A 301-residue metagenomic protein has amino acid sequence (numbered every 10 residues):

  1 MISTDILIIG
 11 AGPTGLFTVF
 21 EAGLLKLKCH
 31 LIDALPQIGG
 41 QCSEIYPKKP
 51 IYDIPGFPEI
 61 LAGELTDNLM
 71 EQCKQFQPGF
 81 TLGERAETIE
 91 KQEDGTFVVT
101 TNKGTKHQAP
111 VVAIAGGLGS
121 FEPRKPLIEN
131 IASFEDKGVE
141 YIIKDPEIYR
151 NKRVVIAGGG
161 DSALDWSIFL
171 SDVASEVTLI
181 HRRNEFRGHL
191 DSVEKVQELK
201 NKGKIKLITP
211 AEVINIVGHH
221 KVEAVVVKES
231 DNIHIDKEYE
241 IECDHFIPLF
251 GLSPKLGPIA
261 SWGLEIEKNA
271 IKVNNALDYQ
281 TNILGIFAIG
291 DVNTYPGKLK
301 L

Functional and structural regions predicted by a protein language model:
T4-L31, W166-S171: N-terminal Rossmann-like FAD-binding beta1-loop-alpha1 element of flavoenzymes
I9, G23-E44, T178-F186: Glycine-rich FAD pyrophosphate-binding loop
G10, A115-G117, E122, A157 (+2 more regions): Short, well-ordered coil/turn residues at beta-beta hairpins and beta-strand->alpha-helix junctions within
G12-T14, Q37, S120, G160-S162 (+1 more regions): Residue-level detector of alpha-helix initiation sites
P36-I60, H189-K195: Conserved N-terminal glycine-rich FAD pyrophosphate-binding loop of Rossmann-like flavoproteins
C73-T101, K106-A109, D172-N275: A Rossmann-like FAD-binding core segment of flavoenzymes
L118-V173, N274-A276: Glycine-rich dinucleotide-binding loop and its adjacent helix/turn
L127-I148, H245, L249-L301: FAD-site-proximal beta/loop scaffold in flavoenzymes
